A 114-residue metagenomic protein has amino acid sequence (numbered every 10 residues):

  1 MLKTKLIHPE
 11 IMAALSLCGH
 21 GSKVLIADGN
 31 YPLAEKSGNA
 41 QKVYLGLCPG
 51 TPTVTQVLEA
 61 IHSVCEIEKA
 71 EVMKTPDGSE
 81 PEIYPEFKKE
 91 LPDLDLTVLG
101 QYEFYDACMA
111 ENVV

Functional and structural regions predicted by a protein language model:
M1-L2, L45, A70-D77, G100-Y102: Flexible, glycine/proline-enriched loop segments at strand-loop-helix junctions that form or flank small-ligand binding
M1-L47: Long, hydrophobic N-terminal alpha-helical segment
L2-K5, S22-K23, P49-T51, P92-L96 (+1 more regions): A short linear-motif detector with a strong N-terminal bias
K5, P9, C48-T55, D77 (+2 more regions): Electropositive phosphate-/nucleotide-binding environments in soluble metabolic enzymes
A14, C18-G21, V57-E68, E86-L94: Change "in soluble alpha/beta enzymes" to "in soluble alpha/beta proteins
S22-L25, A40-V43, E68-V72, L94-T97 (+1 more regions): Structural motif
K36-V72: A phosphate-binding glycine/aspartate-rich beta-alpha loop in the early core of alpha/beta enzymes
T75-V114: Long, charged alpha-helical interface segments
